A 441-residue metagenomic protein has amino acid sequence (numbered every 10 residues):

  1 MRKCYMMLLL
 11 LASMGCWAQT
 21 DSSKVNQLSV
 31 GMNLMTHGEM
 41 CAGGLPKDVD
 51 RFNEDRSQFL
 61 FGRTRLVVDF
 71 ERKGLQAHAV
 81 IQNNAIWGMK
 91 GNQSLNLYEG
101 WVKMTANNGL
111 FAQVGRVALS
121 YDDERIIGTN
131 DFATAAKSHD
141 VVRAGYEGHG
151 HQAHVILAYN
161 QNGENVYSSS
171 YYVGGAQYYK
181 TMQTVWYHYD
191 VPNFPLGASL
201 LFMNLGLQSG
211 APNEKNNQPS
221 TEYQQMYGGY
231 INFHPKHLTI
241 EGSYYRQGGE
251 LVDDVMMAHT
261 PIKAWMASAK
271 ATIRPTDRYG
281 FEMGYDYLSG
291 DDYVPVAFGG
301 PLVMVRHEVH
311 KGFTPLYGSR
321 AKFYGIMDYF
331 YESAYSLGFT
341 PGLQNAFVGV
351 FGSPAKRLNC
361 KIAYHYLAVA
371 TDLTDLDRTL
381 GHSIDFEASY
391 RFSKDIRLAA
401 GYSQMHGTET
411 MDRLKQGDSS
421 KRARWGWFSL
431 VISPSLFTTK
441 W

Functional and structural regions predicted by a protein language model:
M1-S22: Bacterial Sec-dependent N-terminal signal peptides
C16-G115, V142-Y146, I231-S243, Q247-L251 (+3 more regions): Beta-barrel outer-membrane channel/assembly domains of diderm bacteria
T20-Q27, N107-A112, N130-G299, A346-V348 (+5 more regions): Signature for the C-terminal beta-barrel architecture of outer-membrane proteins
M40-A42, M89, E124, S209-P212: Short, solvent-exposed polar/charged micro-motifs at secondary-structure junctions
P46-F52, E124-I127, S168-S170, A211-K215 (+4 more regions): Extracytoplasmic loops and strand-loop junctions of Gram-negative outer membrane beta-barrel proteins
N84-W87, A118-Y121, Q161-N162: Solvent-exposed loop/turn segments at secondary-structure junctions within structured extracellular/periplasmic domains
S94, I126-F132: "Short basic amphipathic alpha-helical interaction patches in structured regions
A297-T340: Flexible glycine-rich, low-complexity coil/linker segments exposed to the extracellular/periplasmic environment
